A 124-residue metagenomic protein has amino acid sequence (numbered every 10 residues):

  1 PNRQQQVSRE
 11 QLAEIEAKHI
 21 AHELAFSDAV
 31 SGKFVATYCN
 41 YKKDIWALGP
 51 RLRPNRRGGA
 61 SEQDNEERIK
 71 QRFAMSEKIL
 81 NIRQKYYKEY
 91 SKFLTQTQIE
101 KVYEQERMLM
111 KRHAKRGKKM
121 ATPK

Functional and structural regions predicted by a protein language model:
P1-Q5: Bacterial Sec-dependent N-terminal signal peptides
S8: Metal-dependent catalytic neighborhoods of phosphoester/phosphodiester hydrolases
E16-F93: Amphipathic alpha-helical segments
L80, Q84-K124: Amphipathic, charged alpha-helical segments and their helix-to-coil junctions in extracytoplasmic/peripheral assemblies
